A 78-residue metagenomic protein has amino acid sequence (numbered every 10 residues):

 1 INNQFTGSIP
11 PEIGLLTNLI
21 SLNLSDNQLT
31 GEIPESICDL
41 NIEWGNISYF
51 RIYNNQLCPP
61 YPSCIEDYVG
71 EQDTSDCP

Functional and structural regions predicted by a protein language model:
N3, L24-N27, N55: Consensus "Asn ladder" position of solenoid repeat domains
Q4-S8: LRR flanking "cap" motifs
I9-P11, T30-C38, P60-S63: The feature encodes a structural signal of leucine-rich repeats
E12, S36, I52, Q72-D73: Core register positions within helices of long alpha-helical scaffolds
L15-L19, D39-N46: Leucine-rich repeat
I20-L24, S48-I52: Conserved hydrophobic beta-strand positions in leucine-rich repeat
Q56-P78: N-terminal capping/linker segments that flank leucine-rich repeat
